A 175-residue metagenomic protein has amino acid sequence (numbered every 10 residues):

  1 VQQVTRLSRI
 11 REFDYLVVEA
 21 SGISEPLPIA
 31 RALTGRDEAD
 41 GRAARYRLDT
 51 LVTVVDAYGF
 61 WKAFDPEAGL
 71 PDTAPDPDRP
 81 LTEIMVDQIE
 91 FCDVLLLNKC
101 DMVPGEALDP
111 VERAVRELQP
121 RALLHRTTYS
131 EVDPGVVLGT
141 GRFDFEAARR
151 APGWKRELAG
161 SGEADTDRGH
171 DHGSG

Functional and structural regions predicted by a protein language model:
V1-E83: Nucleotide-state-sensitive switch-loop elements of NTP-binding domains
D72-G175: C-terminal accessory "lid"/substrate-recognition subdomains
